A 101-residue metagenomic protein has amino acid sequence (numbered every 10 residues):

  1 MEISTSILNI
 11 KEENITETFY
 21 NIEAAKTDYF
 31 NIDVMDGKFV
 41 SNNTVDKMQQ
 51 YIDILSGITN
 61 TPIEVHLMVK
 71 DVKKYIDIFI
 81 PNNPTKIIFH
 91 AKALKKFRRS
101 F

Functional and structural regions predicted by a protein language model:
M1-N82, L94-K96: Conserved N-terminal beta1-alpha1 strand-loop-helix module at the mouth
H90-K92: Short beta->alpha connector loops at strand-helix junctions that form conserved, small/polar/Pro-enriched
R99-F101: Short, intrinsically disordered, charge-balanced linker/junction segments flanking boundaries in proteins
